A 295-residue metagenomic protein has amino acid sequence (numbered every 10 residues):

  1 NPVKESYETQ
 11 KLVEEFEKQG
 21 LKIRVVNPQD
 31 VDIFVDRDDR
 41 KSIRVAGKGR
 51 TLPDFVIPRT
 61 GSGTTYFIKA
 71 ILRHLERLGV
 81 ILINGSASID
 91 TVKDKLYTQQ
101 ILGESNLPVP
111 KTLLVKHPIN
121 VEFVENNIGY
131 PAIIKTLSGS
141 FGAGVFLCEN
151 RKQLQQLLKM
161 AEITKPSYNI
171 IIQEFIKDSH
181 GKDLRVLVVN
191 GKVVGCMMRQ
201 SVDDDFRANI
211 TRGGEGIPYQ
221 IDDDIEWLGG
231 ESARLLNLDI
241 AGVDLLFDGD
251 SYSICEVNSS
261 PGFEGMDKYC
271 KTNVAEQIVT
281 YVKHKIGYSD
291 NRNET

Functional and structural regions predicted by a protein language model:
N1-I83: ATP-binding N-terminal substructure of ATP-dependent carboxylate-amine bond-forming enzymes
N1-P2, Q10-E14, R44, G49-T51 (+5 more regions): Active-site nucleotide/adenylate-binding loops and adjacent lid/helix of ATP-dependent enzymes
G61-G63, S138-G139, S260: Short glycine-rich anion-binding loops that position phosphate/pyrophosphate groups of nucleotides and phosphorylated
A132, V194-G195, A241, S253-C255: Protein kinase-like catalytic core scaffold
F146-L236: Phosphate-binding site of ATP-dependent enzymes
V186-V188, S251-G265: A short beta-strand motif that forms the metal-chelation/ATP-contact edge of phosphoryl-transfer active sites
D205-I254, E276-T295: A long amphipathic alpha-helix within ATP-dependent nucleotide-binding catalytic cores
F263-N273: Short, flexible active-site recognition loops that position polar ligands and cofactors
